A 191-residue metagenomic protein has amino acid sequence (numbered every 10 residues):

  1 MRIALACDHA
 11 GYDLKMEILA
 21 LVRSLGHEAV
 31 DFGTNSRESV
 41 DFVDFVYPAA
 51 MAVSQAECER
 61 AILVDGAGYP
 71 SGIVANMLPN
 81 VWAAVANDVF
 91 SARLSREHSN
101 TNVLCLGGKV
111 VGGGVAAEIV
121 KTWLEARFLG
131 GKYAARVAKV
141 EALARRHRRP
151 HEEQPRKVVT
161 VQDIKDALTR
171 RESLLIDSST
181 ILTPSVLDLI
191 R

Functional and structural regions predicted by a protein language model:
R2-D13, V89-P150: C-terminal binding/interaction regions
D13-L25: Short, solvent-exposed amphipathic alpha-helices that sit in or adjacent to ligand/effector-binding or catalytic
L25, L78-P79, S99, S185 (+1 more regions): Short, structured coil segments at secondary-structure junctions
E28-S39: A short beta-strand-loop structural module common to alpha/beta enzyme folds
F45-V85: Helix-adjacent hinge/juxtasegments
E57-E59, N100, R171: Short, high-confidence coil segments that cap the C-terminus of an alpha-helix and link into the following beta-strand
L63-G66, A86, C105-G107, D177: Short beta-strand segments
A142-R191: Intrinsic disorder
